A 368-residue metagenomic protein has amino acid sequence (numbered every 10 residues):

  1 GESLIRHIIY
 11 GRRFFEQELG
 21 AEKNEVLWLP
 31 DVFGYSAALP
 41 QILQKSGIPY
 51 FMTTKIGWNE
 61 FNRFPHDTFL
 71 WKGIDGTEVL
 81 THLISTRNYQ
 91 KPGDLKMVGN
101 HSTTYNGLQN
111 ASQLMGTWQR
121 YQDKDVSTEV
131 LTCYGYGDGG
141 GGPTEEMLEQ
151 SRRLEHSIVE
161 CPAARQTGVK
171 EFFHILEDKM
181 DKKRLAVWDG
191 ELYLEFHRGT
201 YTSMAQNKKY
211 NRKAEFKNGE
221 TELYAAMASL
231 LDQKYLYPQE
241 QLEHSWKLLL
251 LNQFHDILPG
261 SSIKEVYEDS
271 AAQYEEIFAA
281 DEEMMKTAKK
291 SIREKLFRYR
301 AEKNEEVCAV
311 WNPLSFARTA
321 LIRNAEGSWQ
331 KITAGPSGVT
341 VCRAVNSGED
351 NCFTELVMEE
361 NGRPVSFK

Functional and structural regions predicted by a protein language model:
G1-A309, P313, G327-V339, S347-D350 (+1 more regions): Catalytic-domain carbohydrate-binding cleft regions of carbohydrate-active enzymes
R318-R323: Short, hydrophobic/aromatic beta-strand segments
A344-N346, E355, E360: Short, low-complexity S/T/E/D/G/P-rich linear segments that nucleate or cap local secondary structure
